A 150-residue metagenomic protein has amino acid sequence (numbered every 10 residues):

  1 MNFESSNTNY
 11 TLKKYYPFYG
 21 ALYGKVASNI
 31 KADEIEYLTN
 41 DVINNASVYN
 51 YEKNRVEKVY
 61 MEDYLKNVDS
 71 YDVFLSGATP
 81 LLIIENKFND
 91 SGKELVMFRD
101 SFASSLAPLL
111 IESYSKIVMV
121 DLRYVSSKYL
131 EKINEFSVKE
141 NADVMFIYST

Functional and structural regions predicted by a protein language model:
M1-T150: Extracellular glycan-modifying ectodomains
